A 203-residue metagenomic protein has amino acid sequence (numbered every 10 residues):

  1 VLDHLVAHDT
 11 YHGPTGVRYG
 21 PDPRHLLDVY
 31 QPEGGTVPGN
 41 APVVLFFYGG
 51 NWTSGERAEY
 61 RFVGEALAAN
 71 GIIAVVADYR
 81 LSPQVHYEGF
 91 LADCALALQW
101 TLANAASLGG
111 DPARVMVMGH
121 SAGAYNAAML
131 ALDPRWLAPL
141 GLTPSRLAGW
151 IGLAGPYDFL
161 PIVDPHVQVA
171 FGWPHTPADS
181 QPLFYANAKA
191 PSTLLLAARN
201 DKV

Functional and structural regions predicted by a protein language model:
V1-P38: N-terminal cap/lid segment of alpha/beta-hydrolase-fold proteins
V6, D22, G155-Y185, P191: Mobile cap/lid helix-loop segments that gate and shape the active-site cleft of serine hydrolases
G39-G50: Short beta-strand element of the alpha/beta-hydrolase
V44-F46, A74, T193: Hydrophobic beta-strand anchors of alpha/beta hydrolase catalytic cores
A58-V76: Short amphipathic alpha-helix adjacent to the substrate-entry channel of hydrolases
L96-P165: Primarily recognizes the serine-hydrolase "nucleophile elbow" in alpha/beta-hydrolase and SGNH/GDSL folds
P144-A148, A188-T193: Short, proline-enriched alpha-helix->beta-strand connector loops that line the catalytic pocket of alpha/beta-hydrolase
L194-A197, D201: Short beta-strand/loop motif that positions the catalytic acidic residue of the alpha/beta-hydrolase fold
